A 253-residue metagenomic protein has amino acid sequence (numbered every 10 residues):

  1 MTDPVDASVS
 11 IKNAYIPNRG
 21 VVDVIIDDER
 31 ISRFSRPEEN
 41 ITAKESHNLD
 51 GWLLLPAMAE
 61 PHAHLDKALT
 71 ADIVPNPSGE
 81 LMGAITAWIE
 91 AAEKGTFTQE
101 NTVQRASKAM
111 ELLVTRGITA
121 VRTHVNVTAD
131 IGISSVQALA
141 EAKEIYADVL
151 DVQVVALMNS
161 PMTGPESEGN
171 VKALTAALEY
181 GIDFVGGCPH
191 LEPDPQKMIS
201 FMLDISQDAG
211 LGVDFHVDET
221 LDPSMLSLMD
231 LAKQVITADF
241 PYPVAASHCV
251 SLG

Functional and structural regions predicted by a protein language model:
M1-T42: N-terminal metal-binding scaffold of metallo-dependent hydrolase/deaminase domains
S10, A57-A59, V213-F215: Residue-level marker for buried hydrophobic side chains located in beta-strands that build the well-ordered beta-sheet
A14, E29, G51, H62 (+4 more regions): Divalent metal-coordination and catalytic microenvironments
P37-L55: Active-site metal-binding motif and surrounding structural segment of the metallo-beta-lactamase
W52-V74, T220-L221: Di-metal (Zn2+ and/or Mg2+/Mn2+) metal-binding site signature of metallo-dependent hydrolases with the MBL/beta-CASP
A68-T102, A176, S227-V250: Active-site gating loops and adjacent loop-to-helix segments of metal-dependent hydrolytic enzymes
I85-T96, Q104-S135, L139, A147-S160 (+3 more regions): Divalent metal-dependent hydrolysis catalytic cores, especially in the metallo-beta-lactamase
S134-I145, P165-G253: Histidine/acidic residue-rich metal-binding segments in metalloenzymes
